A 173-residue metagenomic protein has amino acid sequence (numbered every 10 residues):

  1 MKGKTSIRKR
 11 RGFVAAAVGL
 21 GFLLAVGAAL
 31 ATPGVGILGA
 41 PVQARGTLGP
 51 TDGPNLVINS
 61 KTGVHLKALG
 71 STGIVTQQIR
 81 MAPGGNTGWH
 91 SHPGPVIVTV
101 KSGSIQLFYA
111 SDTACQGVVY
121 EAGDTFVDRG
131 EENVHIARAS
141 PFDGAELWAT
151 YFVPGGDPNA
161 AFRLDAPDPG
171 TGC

Functional and structural regions predicted by a protein language model:
K2, S6-V18, F22-G73, G117-V119 (+1 more regions): A short, N-terminal "cap"/entry segment at the start of jelly-roll beta-barrel domains of the cupin/DSBH fold
T62, A68-P93, I97: Short, surface-exposed binding/anchoring microloops in extracellular/periplasmic proteins
A68-S71, S91, T99, V118-V119 (+1 more regions): Extracellular/periplasmic catalytic domains that process cell-envelope and extracellular macromolecules
T76-Q78, I97, G117, T125-V127 (+1 more regions): Conserved hydrophobic/aromatic beta-strand scaffold that supports enzyme active sites
I79-G85, K101-S104, Y109, G130 (+1 more regions): Sec/Tat-exported extracytoplasmic proteins
M81, A110-E132: Short acidic-glycine-tyrosine-enriched beta hairpin
H92-T113, A122-D124: Glycine- and acidic-residue-biased ligand/ion/polar-headgroup-sensing regions
E121, G130-P158: Ligand-binding loop in jelly-roll beta-barrel domains
